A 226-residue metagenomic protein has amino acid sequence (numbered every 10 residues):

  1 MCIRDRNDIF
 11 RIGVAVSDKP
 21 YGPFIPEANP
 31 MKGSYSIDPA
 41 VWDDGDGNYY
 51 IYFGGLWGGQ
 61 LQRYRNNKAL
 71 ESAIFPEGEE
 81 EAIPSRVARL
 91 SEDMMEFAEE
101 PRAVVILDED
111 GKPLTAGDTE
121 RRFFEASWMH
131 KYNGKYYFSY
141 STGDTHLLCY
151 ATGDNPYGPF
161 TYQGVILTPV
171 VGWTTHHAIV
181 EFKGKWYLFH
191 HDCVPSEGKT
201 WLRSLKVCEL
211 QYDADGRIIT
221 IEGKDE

Functional and structural regions predicted by a protein language model:
M1-E226: Carbohydrate-active catalytic/glycan-binding domains of CAZyme proteins, especially the secreted or lumenal ectodomains
